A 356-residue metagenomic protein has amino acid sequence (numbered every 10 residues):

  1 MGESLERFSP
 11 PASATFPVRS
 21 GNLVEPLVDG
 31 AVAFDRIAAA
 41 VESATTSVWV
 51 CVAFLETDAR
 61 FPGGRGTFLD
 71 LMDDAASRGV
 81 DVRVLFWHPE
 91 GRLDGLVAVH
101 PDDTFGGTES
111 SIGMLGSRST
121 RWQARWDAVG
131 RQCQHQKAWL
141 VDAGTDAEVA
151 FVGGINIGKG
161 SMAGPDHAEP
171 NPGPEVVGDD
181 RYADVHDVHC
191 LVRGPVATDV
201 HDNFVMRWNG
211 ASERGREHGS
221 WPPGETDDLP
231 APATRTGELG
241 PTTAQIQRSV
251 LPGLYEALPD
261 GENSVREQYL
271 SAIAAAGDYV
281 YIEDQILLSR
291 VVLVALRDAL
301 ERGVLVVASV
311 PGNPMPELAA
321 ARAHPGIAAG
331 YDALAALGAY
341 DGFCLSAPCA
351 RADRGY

Functional and structural regions predicted by a protein language model:
M1-Y356: Charged, low-complexity intrinsically disordered terminal segments
